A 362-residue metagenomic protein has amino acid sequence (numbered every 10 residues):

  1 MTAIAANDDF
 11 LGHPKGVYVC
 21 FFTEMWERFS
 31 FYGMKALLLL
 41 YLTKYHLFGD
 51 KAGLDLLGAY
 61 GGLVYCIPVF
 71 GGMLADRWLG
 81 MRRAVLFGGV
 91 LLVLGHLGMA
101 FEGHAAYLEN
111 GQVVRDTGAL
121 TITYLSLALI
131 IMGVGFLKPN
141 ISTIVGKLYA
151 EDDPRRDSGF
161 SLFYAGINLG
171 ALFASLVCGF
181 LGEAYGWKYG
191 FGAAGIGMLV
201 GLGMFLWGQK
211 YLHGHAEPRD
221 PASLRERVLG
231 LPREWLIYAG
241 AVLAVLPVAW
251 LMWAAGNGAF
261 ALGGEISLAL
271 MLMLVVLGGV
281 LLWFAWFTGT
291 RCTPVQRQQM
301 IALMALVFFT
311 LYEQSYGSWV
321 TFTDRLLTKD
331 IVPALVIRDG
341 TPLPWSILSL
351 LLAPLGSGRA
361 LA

Functional and structural regions predicted by a protein language model:
M1-K15, E151, G179-A362: Intracellular loop-helix junctions on the cytosolic face of multi-pass helical membrane proteins
M1-Y32, Y107-T121: Cytosolic juxtamembrane N-terminal segment immediately preceding the first transmembrane helix of multi-pass
L11-G61, M300, F309-F322: Helix-loop boundary and gating motifs at the non-cytosolic
K35-A36, V69-M73, F101, L169-A184: A gly/Pro-rich, aromatic-decorated transmembrane alpha-helix motif that marks the paired, flexible gating helices
G58-R77, R83, V93, K138 (+1 more regions): Central cavity-lining transmembrane alpha-helices of secondary-active solute carriers, predominantly the Major
A84-V85, T123: Primarily marks hydrophobic transmembrane alpha-helices of the MFS/SLC 12-helix fold
F87-G118: C-terminal ends and interior cores of transmembrane alpha-helices in multi-pass membrane transporters/permeases
F136-A150, Y316: Intracellular juxtamembrane helix-capping segments at the cytosolic ends of symmetry-related transmembrane helices
